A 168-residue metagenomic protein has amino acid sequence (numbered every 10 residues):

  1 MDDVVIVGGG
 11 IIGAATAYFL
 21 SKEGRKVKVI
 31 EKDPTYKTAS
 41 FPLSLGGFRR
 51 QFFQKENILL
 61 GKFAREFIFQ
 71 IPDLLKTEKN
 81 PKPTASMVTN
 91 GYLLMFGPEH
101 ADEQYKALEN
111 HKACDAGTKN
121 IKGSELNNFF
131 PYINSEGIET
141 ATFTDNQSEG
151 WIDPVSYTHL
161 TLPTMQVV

Functional and structural regions predicted by a protein language model:
D3-K28: N-terminal Rossmann-like FAD-binding beta1-loop-alpha1 element of flavoenzymes
K22-S40: Glycine-rich FAD pyrophosphate-binding loop
A39-L45, I133: Short, flexible, mixed-charge acidic loops at enzyme active sites
L45-F129: Dinucleotide-binding Rossmann-like beta1-alpha1 core, especially the glycine-rich loop that anchors the ADP
G97-A101, T144-Y157: Short beta-strand to alpha-helix junction loop
T158-T164: Conserved small/polar residues in nucleotide/adenosyl-binding loops
